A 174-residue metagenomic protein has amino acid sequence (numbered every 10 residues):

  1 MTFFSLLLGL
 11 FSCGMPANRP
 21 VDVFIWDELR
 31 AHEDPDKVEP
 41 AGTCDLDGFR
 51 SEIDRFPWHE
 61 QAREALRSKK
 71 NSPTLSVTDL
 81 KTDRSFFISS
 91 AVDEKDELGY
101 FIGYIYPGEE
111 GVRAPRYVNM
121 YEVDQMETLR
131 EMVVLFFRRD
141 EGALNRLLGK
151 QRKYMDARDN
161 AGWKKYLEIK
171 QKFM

Functional and structural regions predicted by a protein language model:
T2, F49-R55, I88-S90: Generic hydrophobic, helix-prone segments enriched in Leu/Val/Ile
T2-G9: Bacterial N-terminal signal peptides
F3, L46, L129-R130: Short amphipathic alpha-helical segments that mediate assembly, nucleic-acid/protein binding, or membrane association
P16-K81, Q171: Negatively charged, low-complexity tracts enriched in Asp/Glu with abundant Ser/Thr
R19-V38, T82-D124, E131: Intrinsically disordered, low-complexity regulatory segments enriched in Ser/Thr/Pro and charged residues
G111-N119, V123-I169: Mixed-charge, Lys/Arg-enriched low-complexity segments
